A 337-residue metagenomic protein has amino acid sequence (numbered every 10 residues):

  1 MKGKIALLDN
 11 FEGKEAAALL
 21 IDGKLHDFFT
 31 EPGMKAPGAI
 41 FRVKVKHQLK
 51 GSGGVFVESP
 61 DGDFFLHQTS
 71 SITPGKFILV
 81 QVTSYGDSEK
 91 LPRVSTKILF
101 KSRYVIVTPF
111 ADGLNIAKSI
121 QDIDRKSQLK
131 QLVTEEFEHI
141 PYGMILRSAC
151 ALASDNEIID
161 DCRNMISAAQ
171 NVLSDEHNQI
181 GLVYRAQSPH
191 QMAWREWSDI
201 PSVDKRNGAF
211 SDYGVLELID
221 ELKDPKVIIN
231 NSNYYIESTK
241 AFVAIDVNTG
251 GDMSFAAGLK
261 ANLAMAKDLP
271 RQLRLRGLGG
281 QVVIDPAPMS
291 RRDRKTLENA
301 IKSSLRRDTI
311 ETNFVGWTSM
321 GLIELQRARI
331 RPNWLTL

Functional and structural regions predicted by a protein language model:
M1-M34, A39, D87-E89, V94-P141 (+1 more regions): Extended, charged alpha/beta regions that create polyanion-binding interfaces
K2-L7, P37-L49, I78-V82: Structural detector for short beta-strands of small beta-barrel domains
E15, G51-V57: Short aromatic-glycine-enriched beta-strand elements
I21, P32, S59-D63, S70 (+4 more regions): A short beta-strand motif that forms part of the nucleic acid-binding face of small beta-barrel RNA-binding folds
D27-M34, F56, D61-I72, N115-I120 (+2 more regions): Beta-strand/loop nucleic-acid-binding surfaces
P37, P74-G75, L278: Short, flexible surface segments
G53-V55, G86, P92-V94, I98-V107 (+2 more regions): Conserved glycine-centered short motifs in functionally critical loops
S70-D87: Extended acidic/polar, glycine-enriched regions that form or flank non-catalytic beta-rich accessory modules
